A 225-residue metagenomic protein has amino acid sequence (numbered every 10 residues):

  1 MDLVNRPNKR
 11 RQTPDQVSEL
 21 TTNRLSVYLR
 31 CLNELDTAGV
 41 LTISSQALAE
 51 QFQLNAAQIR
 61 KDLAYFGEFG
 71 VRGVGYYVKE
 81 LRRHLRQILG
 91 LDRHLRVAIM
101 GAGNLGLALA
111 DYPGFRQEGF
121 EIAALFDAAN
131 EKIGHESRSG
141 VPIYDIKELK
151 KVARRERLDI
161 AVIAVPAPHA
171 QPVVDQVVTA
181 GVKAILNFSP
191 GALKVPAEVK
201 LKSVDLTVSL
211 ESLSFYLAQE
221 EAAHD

Functional and structural regions predicted by a protein language model:
M1-L41: Extreme N-terminal segment that seeds HTH/winged-HTH DNA-binding domains in transcriptional regulators
C31-D36, S139-D225: Phosphate-bearing ligand-interacting subdomains that bind or position ATP/ADP/UDP/GDP/NAD(P) or nucleotide-linked
T42, Q46, Q51-V97: HTH-adjacent hinge/linker in prokaryotic transcriptional regulators
A102: Glycine-rich Rossmann-fold phosphate-binding loop(s) that bind the pyrophosphate of adenine dinucleotide cofactors
L105: Hydrophobic/small residue at the entry helix of a nucleotide-binding pocket
R116-S139: NAD(P)-binding Rossmann-fold cofactor-contacting core
